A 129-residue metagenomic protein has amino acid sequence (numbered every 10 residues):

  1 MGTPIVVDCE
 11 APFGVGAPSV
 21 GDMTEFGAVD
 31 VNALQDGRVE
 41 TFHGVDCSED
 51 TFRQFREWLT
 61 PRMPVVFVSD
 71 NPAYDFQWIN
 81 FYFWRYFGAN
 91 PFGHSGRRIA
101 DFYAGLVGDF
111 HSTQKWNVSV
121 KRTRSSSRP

Functional and structural regions predicted by a protein language model:
G2-T3, G21-T24, D30-C47, R56-P129: Metal-dependent phosphoesterase core characteristic of DEDDh/y 3'-5' exonuclease domains
P4-D8: Short glycine-aspartate micro-motif
C9-A17: Short acidic, Gly/Ser-rich segments with clustered Asp/Glu that frequently serve as metal-coordination loops in enzyme
D50-T51: Flexible internal linker/loop segments at domain or repeat junctions
